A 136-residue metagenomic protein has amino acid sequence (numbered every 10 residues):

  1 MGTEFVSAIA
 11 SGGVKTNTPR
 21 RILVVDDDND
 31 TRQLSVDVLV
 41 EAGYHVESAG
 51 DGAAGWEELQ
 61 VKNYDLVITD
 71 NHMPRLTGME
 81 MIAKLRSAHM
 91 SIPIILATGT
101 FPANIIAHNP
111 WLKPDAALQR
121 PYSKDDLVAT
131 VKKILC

Functional and structural regions predicted by a protein language model:
M1-R21, S123-C136: Non-catalytic signal-transmission and effector/linker regions of two-component phosphorelay proteins
Q33-E41: Charged docking surfaces used in two-component/phosphorelay signaling
G43-G50, E58: Short hydrophobic/Thr-rich beta-strand motif most characteristic of the beta2 strand and flanking loop of CheY-like
G50-A54, T77-M81: Acidic catalytic/metal-coordinating carboxylates
D70: Active-site residues of response regulator receiver
M73: Receiver (REC) domain active-site loop signature in two-component systems and cognate sites in sensor histidine kinases
A97-T98: Hydrophobic/aromatic residues positioned on beta-strands within the core alpha/beta folds
R120: A Lys-centered signature of the CheY-like receiver
